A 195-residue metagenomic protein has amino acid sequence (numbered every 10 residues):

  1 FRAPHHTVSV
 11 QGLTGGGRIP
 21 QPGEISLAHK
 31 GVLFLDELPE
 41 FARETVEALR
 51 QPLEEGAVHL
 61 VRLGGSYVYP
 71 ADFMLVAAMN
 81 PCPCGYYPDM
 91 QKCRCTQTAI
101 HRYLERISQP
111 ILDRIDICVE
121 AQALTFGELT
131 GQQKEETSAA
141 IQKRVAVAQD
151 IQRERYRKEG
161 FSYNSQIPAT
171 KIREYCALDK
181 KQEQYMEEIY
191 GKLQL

Functional and structural regions predicted by a protein language model:
F1, L13-T14, I25, V58-L60 (+1 more regions): Short clusters of hydrophobic/aromatic residues that line enzyme substrate/ligand-binding pockets
F1-R18, Q51-E55: AAA+ P-loop NTPase catalytic core and its hallmark functional loops
R2, L27, E183-Y185: A short alpha-helix capping/helix-coil boundary motif
H5-H6, H29, H59, H101: Histidine (H) residue identity feature
V10-L33, S66: Conserved alpha-helical scaffold flanking the Walker A/P-loop in AAA+ ATPase domains
P20, R43-L195: Basic, amphipathic alpha-helical bundle interface domains used for macromolecular binding and assembly
K30, D36-L38, A48-L49: Walker B catalytic acidic pair
